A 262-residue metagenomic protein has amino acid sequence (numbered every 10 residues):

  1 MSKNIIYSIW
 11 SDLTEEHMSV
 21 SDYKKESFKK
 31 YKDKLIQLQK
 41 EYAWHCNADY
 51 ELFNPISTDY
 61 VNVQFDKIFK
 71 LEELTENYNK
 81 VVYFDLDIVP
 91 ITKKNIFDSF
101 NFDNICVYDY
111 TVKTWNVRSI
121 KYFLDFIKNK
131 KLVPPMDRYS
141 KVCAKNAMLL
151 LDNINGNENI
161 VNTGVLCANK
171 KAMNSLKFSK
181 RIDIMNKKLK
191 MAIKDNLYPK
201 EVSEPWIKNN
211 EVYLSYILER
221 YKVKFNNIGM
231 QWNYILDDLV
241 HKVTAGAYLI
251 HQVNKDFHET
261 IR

Functional and structural regions predicted by a protein language model:
M1, E16-S19, S119-I154: Membrane-proximal basic amphipathic "stem/tether" segments
M1-L35, S99-N101, I105, I160 (+2 more regions): Long, low-complexity, intrinsically disordered polar/charged segments
M1-Y78, P205-I207, V253-F257: N-terminal anchoring/stem segment of glycosyltransferases
I6-Y7, D49-F53, V82-D85, C106-Y108 (+2 more regions): A structural signal for short, well-ordered beta-strand segments and their strand-loop junctions that often border
E15-E16, T58-Y60, P90-K93, F97-S99 (+6 more regions): Short catalytic/ligand-binding loop motif for oxyanion handling, primarily in non-cytosolic enzymes, centered on
T58-F84, P90-D98, C106-D109, V161 (+3 more regions): A conserved donor-nucleotide-binding helix/loop in the catalytic core of Leloir-type glycosyltransferases
P90-S140: Conserved donor-nucleotide/metal-binding helix-loop-beta segment in metal-dependent transferases, i.e., the alpha-helix
V142-I261: Catalytic core and acceptor-binding pocket of nucleotide-sugar-dependent glycosyltransferases
